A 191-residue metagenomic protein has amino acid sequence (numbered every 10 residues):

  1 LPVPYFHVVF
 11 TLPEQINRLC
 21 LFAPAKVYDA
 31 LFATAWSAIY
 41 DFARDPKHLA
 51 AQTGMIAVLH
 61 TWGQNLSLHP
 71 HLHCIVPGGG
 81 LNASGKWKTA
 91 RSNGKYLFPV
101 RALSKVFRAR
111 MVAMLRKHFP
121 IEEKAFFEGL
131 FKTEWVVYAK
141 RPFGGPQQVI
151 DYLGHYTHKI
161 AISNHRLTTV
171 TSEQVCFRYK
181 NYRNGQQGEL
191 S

Functional and structural regions predicted by a protein language model:
L1-S191: Beta->alpha loop/short-helix hinge microenvironment recognizer with preference for catalytic Tyr/His contexts
